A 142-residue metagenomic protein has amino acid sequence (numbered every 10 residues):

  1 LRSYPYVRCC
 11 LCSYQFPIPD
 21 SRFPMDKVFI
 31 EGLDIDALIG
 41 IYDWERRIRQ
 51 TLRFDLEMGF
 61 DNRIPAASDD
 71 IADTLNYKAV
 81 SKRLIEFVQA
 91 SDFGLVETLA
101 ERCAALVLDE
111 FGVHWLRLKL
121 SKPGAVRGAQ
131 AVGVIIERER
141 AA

Functional and structural regions predicted by a protein language model:
C9-C12: Cysteine-centered motifs
P17, R22-P24: Short polybasic linear motifs
M25-A142: N-terminal, polar/charged subdomain of small-to-medium soluble alpha/beta proteins
